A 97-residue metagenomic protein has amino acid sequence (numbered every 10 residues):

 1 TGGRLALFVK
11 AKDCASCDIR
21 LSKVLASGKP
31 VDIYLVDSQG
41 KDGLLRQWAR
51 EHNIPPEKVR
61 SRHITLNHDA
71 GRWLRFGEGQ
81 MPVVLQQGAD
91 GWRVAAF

Functional and structural regions predicted by a protein language model:
T1-S22, D32: Short active-site neighborhood of thiol/selenol oxidoreductases, capturing the structured segment around
G2, G40, G79-M81: Extracytoplasmic
K10-D13, S38-Q39, A89: Solvent-exposed coil/turn segments that connect beta secondary-structure elements in extracytoplasmic/periplasmic
A15-S27, R46-A49: Typically the conserved alpha-helix immediately C-terminal to a functionally engaged Cys/Sec in thioredoxin-like
L25-G28, H52-P56, G88: Sec/Tat-exported extracytoplasmic proteins
V31-R46, K58-H68: Thiol-based oxidoreductase modules, predominantly thioredoxin-like and allied folds used for disulfide exchange
H52-Q80: Short, internal strand/loop/helix patches that form the active-site neighborhood or redox-interaction surface
G79-A96: A short, hydrophobic beta-strand/beta-hairpin element that forms part of a small beta-sheet core
